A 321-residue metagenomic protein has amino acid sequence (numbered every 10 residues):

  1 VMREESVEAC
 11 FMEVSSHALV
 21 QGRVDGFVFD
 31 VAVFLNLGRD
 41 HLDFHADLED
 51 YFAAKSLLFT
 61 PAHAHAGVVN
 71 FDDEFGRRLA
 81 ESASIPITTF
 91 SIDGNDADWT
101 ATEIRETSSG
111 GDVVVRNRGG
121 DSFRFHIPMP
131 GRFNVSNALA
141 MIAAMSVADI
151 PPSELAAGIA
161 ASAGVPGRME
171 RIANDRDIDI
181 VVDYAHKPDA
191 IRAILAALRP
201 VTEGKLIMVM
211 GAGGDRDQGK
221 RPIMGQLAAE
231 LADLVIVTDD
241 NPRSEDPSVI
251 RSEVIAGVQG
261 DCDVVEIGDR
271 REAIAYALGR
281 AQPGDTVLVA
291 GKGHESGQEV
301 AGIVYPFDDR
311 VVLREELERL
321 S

Functional and structural regions predicted by a protein language model:
V1, T100, Y276-R280: CheY-like receiver
E4-V14, V20-V24, V28-I180, A256-G260 (+1 more regions): Acidic, Mg2+-coordinating active-site environments of NTP-dependent enzymes
S15-S16, R270: Conserved SAM/SAH-binding loop
H17, L37-H41, P242, H294-G297: A short, flexible beta-alpha/helix-coil linker loop
G120, P130, A140-S321: ATP-dependent carboxylate-amine ligase
